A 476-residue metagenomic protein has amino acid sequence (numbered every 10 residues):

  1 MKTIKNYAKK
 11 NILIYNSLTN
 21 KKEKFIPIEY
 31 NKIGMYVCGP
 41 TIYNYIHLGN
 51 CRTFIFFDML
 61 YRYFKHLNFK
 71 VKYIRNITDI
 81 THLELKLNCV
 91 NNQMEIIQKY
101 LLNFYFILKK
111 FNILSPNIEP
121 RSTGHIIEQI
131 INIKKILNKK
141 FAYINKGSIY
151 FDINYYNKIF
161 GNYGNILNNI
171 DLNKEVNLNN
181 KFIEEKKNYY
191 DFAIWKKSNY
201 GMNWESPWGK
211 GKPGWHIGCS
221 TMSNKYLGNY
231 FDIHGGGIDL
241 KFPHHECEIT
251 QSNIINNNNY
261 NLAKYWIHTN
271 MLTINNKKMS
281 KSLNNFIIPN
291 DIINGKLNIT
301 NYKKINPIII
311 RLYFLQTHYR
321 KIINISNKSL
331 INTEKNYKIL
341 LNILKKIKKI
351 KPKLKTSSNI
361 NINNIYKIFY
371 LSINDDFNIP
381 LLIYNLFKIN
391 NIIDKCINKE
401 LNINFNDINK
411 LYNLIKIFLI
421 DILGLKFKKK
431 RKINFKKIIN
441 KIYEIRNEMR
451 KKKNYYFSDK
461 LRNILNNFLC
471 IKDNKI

Functional and structural regions predicted by a protein language model:
K2, K278, F286-I476: Structural preference for alpha-helix termini/caps and helix-kink/transition segments
K2-Y43, D58, E128-K346: Alpha-helical recognition segments enriched in aromatics with Gly/Pro capping that present substrate-recognition
T19-K22, I28-N112, I471-N474: N-terminal, positively charged nucleic-acid-binding surface of large information/translation enzymes
M59, E95-F106, I131, N332-K335 (+2 more regions): A non-catalytic, amphipathic alpha-helix used as a structural packing/dimerization or gating element in enzyme scaffolds
R75, I118-H125, S148, T269-N270: Acidic carboxylate-rich catalytic motifs and surrounding loops in phosphoryl-/glycosyl-chemistry enzymes
K86-M94, N117-T123, G209, G237: The substrate-binding groove and active-site-proximal loops of carbohydrate-active enzymes, especially glycoside
C89-E95, P116, I299-T300, I322-N324: Short, polar/flexible loop-turn hinges at active-site or ligand-entry regions and domain interfaces
F106-K140: N-terminal, positively charged, Ser/Thr/Ala/Gly-biased leader segments that form transit/presequence-like amphipathic
